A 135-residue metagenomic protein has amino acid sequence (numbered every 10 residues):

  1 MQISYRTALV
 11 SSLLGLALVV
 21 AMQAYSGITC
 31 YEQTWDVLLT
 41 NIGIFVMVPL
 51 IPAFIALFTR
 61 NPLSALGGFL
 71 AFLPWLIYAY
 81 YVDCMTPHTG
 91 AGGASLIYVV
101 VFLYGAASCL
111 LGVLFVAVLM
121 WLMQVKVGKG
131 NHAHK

Functional and structural regions predicted by a protein language model:
M1-F45: N-terminal signal-anchor transmembrane alpha-helix
S4-S12, R60-A71: Membrane-interfacial loop-to-transmembrane alpha-helix junctions, especially the N-terminal start
S12-L16, I42-P49, F72-L73, F102-V113: Alpha-helical transmembrane spans of integral membrane proteins, capturing the lipid-embedded, hydrophobic core of TM
G15-Y25, L70-V82: Aromatic-anchored segments of alpha-helical transmembrane domains
M22, S26-C30, A56, G112-Q124: Membrane-water interface at transmembrane helix exits
S26-I42, L76-Y104: Interfacial non-cytosolic loop connecting adjacent transmembrane helices
G43-G67: Canonical alpha-helical transmembrane segments
G90-H134: Alpha-helical membrane-associated segments of multi-pass integral membrane proteins
